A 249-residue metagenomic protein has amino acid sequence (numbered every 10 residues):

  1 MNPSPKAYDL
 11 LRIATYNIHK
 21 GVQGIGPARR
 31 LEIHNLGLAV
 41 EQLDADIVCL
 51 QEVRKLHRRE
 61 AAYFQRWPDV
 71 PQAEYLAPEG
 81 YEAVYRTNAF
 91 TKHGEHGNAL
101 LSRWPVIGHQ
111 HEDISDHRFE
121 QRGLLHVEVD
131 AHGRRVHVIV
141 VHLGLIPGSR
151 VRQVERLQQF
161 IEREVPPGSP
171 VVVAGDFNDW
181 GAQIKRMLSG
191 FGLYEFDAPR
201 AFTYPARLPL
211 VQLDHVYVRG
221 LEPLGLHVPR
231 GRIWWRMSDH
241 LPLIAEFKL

Functional and structural regions predicted by a protein language model:
M1-P78, F90-N98, E155-Q159, L249: N-terminal, active-site-proximal structural segment of metallo-dependent hydrolase catalytic domains
P3-I13, H96-N98, S102-G108, E120-V140 (+1 more regions): Beta-strand-turn-beta hairpins that frame and shape the catalytic cleft of phosphate-ester-processing enzymes
L11, D46-I47, P170-V172, H215: Short, Asp-centered acidic motifs that coordinate Mg2+ and/or phosphate in catalytic or ligand-binding sites
N17-I18, E52-V53, V141-L143, P170 (+2 more regions): Active-site metal-binding loops of divalent metal-dependent hydrolases
K20-Q23, K55-R58, T91-G94, I146-G148 (+3 more regions): Active-site environment of divalent metal-dependent phosphoester hydrolases
V48-Q51, V84-T87, V172-D176, D197: Active-site neighborhood of phospho(di)ester-bond hydrolases with catalytic His/Asp-centered motifs
Y81-I114: Catalytic-core segment of enzymes that process non-peptidic bonds
H111, E128, Q159-V171, F177-L249: Metal-dependent phosphoester-hydrolase catalytic domains
